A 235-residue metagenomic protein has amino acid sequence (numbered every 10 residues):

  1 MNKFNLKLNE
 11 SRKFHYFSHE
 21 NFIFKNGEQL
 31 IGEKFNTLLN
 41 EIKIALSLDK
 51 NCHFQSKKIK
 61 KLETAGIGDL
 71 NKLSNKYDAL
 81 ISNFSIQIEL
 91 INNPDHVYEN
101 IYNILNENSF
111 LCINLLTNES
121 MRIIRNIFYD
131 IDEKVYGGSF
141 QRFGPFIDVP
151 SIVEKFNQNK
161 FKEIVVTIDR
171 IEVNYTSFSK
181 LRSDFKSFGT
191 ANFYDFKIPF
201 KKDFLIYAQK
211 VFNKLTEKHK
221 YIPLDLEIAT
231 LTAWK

Functional and structural regions predicted by a protein language model:
M1-N40: Class I SAM-dependent methyltransferase Rossmann-like catalytic core, especially the SAM/SAH-binding loop
H19-E20, T167-K235: Conserved Class I S-adenosyl-L-methionine
L39-H53: Conserved class I S-adenosyl-L-methionine
K58-K72: Adenosine-cofactor binding site in Rossmann-like domains, unifying the SAM/SAH pocket of S-adenosylmethionine-dependent
L70-I81: A short acidic, Gly/Pro-enriched loop at the edge of an enzyme's catalytic core that lines a small-molecule cofactor
S82-I86, N114: Residues lining the SAM
P94-F110: A short glycine-rich, Lys/Arg-flanked "PGG" loop and its adjoining helix->strand segment in the class I
I113-T176, N192-Y194: Conserved catalytic/acceptor-binding region of the Class I
